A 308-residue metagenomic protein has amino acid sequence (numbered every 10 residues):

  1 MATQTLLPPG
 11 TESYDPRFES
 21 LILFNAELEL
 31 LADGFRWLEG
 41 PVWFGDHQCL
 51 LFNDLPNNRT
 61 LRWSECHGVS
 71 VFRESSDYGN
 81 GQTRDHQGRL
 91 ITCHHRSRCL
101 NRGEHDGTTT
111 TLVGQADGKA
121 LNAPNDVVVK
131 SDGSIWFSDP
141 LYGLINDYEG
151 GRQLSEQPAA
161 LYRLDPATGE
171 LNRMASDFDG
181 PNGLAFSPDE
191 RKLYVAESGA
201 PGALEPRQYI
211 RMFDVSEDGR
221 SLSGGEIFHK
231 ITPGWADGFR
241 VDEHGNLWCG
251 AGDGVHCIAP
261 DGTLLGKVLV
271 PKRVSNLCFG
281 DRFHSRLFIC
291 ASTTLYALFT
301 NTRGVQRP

Functional and structural regions predicted by a protein language model:
M1-E27, Q306-P308: Blade/loop signatures of beta-propeller domains
F18, A251-P308: C-terminal closing repeat unit and adjoining cap/tail of repeat-based domains
F18-L30, H67-S75, D106-A120, A160-G180 (+2 more regions): Blade-edge beta-strand/turn elements of extracellular beta-propeller and related beta-sheet repeat scaffolds
S20, G45-E74: Beta-propeller domains
D33-Q48, S75-H94, R98-C99, D117-I135 (+8 more regions): Beta-rich, blade/repeat-based domains predominating in secreted/periplasmic proteins but also intracellular
N57, S97, G151, S155-A159 (+2 more regions): A detector of repeated loop/turn-to-beta-strand junctions in beta-rich toroidal repeat architectures
R59-L61, C99-N101, A160-Y162, Y209-R211 (+2 more regions): A short loop-to-beta-strand structural motif that recurs across blades of beta-propeller domains
M212-R220, T300-Q306: Short loop/turn segments immediately following beta-strands, especially the blade-tip and inter-blade linker loops
